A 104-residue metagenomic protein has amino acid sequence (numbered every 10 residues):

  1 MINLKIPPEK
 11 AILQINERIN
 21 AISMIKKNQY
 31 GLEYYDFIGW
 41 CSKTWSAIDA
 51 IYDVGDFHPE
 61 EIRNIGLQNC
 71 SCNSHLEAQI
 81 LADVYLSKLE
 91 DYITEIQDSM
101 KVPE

Functional and structural regions predicted by a protein language model:
I2-K101: Charged interaction/catalytic cores of defense and host-pathogen modules
